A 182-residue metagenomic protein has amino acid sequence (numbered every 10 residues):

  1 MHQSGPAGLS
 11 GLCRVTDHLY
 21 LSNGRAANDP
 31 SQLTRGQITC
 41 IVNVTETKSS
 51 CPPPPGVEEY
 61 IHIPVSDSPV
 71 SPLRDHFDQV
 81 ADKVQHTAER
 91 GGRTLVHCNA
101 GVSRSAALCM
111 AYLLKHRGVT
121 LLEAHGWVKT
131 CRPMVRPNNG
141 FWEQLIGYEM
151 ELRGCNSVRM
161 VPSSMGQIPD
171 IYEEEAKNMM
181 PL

Functional and structural regions predicted by a protein language model:
M1-G11, E59-H62: Intrinsically disordered, low-complexity PEST-like regions enriched in Ser/Thr and acidic residues
H2-G8, D78-R93, L108-L182: PTP/DSP superfamily signal
L9-L12, P30-L33, C51, V84-H86 (+2 more regions): Beta-strand elements of modular eukaryotic interaction domains
G11-S50: Glycine-rich, flexible N-terminal cofactor/catalytic loop recognition
L19, R93-L95: Residue-level preference for the first positions of well-ordered beta-strands
A27-N28, E46-P54, E58-R90: Short polar/charged helix/loop
V102-L108: Glycine-rich nucleophile elbow surrounding the catalytic serine of serine-hydrolase chemistry
